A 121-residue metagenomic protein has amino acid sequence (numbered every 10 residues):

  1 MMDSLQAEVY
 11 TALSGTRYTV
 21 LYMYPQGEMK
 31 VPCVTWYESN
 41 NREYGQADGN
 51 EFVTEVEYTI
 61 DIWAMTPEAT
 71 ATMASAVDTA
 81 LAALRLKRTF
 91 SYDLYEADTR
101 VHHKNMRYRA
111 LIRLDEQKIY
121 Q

Functional and structural regions predicted by a protein language model:
M1-A47, E68, M73: Small/polar-rich, solvent-exposed N-terminal microdomains that initiate assembly or binding
L13-S14, Q26-E28, F52, A80 (+1 more regions): A generic structural signal for short, solvent-exposed coil/turn residues that cap or connect secondary-structure
E38-G49, Y58, Y108-Q121: Long, continuous compositionally biased terminal/linker segments
A47-F52, A97: Short, solvent-exposed beta-strand/turn "edge" segments of beta-rich domains on protein surfaces
F52-M65, H102-I112: Oligomerization/assembly interface segments of phage tail-like spikes and tubes
T54, T59-A83: Mid-chain, well-packed structural core segment of small domains
S75-Q121: Acidic-leaning, charged glycine-interspersed low-complexity segments
